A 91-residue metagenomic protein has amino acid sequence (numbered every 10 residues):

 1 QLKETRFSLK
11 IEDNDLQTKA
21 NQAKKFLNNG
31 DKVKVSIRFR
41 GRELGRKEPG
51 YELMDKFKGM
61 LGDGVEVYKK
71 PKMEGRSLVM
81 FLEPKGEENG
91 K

Functional and structural regions predicted by a protein language model:
Q1-R6: Short, basic/glycine-rich phosphate-binding loops at helix/coil junctions that contact nucleotide phosphates
S8, D15-K91: Positively charged, low-complexity, intrinsically disordered RNA-binding extensions
